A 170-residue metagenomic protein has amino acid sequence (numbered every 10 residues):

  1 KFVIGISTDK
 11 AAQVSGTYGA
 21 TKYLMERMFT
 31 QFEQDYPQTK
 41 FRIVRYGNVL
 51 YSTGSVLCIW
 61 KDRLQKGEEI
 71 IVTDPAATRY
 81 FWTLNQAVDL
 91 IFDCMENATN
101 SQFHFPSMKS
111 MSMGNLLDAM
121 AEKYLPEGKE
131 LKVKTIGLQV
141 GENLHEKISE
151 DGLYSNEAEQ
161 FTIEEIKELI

Functional and structural regions predicted by a protein language model:
K1-I43: N-terminal Rossmann-like NAD(P)+-binding domain of SDR-like oxidoreductases, especially those catalyzing
R27-Y51, S55-I170: Strand-loop microenvironment adjacent to phosphate/nucleotide-handling motifs in alpha/beta enzyme folds
